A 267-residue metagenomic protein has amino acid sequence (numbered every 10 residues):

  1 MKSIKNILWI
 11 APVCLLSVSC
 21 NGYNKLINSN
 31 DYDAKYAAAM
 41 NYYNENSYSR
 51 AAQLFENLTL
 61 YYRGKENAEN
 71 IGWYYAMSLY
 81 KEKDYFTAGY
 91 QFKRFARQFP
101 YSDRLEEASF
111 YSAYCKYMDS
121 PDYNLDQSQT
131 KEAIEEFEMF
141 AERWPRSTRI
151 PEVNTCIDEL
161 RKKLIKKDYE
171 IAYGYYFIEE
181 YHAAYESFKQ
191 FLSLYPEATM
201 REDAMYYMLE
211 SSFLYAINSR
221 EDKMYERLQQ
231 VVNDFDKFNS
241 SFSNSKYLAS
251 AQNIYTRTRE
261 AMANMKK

Functional and structural regions predicted by a protein language model:
K2-I7, S19-K267: Acidic, polar-rich low-complexity tracts and alpha-helical solenoid repeat scaffolds
W9-S17: Bacterial N-terminal signal peptides
